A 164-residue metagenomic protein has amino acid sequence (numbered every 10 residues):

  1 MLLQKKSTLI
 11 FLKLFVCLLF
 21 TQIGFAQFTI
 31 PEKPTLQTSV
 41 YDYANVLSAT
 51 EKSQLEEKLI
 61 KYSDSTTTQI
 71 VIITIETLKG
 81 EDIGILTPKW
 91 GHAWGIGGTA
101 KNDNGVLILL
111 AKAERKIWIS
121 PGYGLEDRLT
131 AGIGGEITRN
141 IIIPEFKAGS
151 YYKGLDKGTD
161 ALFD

Functional and structural regions predicted by a protein language model:
M1-E32: Bacterial Sec-dependent N-terminal signal peptides
Q27-D164: Folded, non-transmembrane soluble domains that reside on the lumenal/extracytoplasmic side of membranes
